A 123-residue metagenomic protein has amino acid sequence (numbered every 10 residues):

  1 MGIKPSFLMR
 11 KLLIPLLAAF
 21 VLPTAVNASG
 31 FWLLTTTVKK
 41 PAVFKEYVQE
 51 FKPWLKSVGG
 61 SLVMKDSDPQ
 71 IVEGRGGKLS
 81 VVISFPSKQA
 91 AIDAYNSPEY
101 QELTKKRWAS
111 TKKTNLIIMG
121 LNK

Functional and structural regions predicted by a protein language model:
M1-L12: Positively charged n-region of N-terminal signal peptides that target proteins for export
F7-L8, F85, T104, S110: Short alpha-helical segments used as structural interaction elements across diverse proteins
A19-L79, S84-N96, G120-K123: Short S/T/G/P-rich N-terminal loop/turn motif that feeds into the first structured element of a domain
P53, Y100, A109-K112: Residue-level marker of structural boundaries
D93-Y95, K105-W108: Short, exposed beta-strand-loop hairpins at the edges of beta-sheets in extracellular/periplasmic proteins
A109-K123: C-terminal end-helix/capping segment
